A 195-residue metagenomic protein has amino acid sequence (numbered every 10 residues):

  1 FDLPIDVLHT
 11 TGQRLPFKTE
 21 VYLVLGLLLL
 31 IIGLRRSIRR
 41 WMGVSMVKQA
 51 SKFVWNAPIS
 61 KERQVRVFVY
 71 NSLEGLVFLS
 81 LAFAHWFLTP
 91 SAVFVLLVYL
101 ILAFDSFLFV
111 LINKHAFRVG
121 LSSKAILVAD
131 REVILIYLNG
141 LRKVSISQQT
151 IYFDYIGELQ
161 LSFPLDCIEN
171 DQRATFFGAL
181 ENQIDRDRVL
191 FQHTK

Functional and structural regions predicted by a protein language model:
F1-A116, T194-K195: Eukaryotic intrinsically disordered, low-complexity regulatory linkers and tails enriched in Ser/Thr/Pro
H9, L127, E132, Y152 (+1 more regions): A generic structural micro-environment signature that highlights single residues at secondary-structure boundaries
V54, P58, I146, L161-P164 (+1 more regions): Solvent-exposed, non-transmembrane amphipathic alpha-helical segments
W55-A57, V128, I151-Y155: Generic recognition of long tandem-repeat/solenoid scaffolds
F68-G75, V133-I168: Acidic, Ser/Thr-rich low-complexity segments on the non-lumenal side of membrane proteins
Y99-L135, R142-K143, T150: Conserved beta-hairpin
F163-K195: A membrane-cytosol interface segment of integral membrane proteins
